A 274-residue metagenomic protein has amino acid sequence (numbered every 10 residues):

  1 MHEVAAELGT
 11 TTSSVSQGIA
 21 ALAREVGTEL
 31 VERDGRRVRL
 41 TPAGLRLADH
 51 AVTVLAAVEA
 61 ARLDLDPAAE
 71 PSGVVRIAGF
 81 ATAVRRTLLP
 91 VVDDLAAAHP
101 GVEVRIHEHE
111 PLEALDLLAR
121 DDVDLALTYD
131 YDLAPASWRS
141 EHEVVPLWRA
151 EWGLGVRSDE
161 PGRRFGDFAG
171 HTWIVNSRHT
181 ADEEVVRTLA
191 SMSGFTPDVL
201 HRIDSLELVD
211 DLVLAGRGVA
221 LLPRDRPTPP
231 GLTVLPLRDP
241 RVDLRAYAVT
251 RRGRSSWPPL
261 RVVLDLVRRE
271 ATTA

Functional and structural regions predicted by a protein language model:
M1-A6, S13, A20, L115 (+1 more regions): Residues within helix-turn-helix
A6, A23-L40: A short LG(V/I)-centered, amphipathic sequence patch enriched for acidic residue(s) preceding the LG motif
E25-V26, L47-A69, Y129: Alpha-helical linker/hinge and terminal dimerization helices associated with HTH transcriptional regulators
S72-P135: Central regulatory/effector-binding core of bacterial HTH transcription factors
E110-L115, A119-V123, Y129, H179-L235: Hydrophobic hinge/microswitch elements
Y129, A169-S193, S256-L264, A274: Secondary-structure junction motif
R139-W173, P258: Flexible hinge/capping segments at coil-to-helix
P161, L235-A274: A late-sequence structural motif
